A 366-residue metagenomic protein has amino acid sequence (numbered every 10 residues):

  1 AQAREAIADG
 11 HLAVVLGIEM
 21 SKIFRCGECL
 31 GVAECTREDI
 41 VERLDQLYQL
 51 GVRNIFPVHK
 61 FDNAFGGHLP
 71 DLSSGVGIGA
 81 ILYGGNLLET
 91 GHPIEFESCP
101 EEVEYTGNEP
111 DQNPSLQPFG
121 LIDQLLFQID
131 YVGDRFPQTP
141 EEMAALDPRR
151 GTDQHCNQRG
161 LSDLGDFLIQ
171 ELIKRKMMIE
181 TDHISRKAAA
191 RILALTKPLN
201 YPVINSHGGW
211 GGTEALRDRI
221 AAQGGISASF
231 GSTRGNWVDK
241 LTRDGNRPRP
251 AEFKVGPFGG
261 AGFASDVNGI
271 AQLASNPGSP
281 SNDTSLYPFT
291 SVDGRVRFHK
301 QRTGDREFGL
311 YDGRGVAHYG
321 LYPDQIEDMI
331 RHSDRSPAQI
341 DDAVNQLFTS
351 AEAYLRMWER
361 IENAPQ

Functional and structural regions predicted by a protein language model:
A1-Q366: Extended, charged catalytic domains and RNA/DNA-binding interfaces, predominantly in divalent-metal-using enzymes
